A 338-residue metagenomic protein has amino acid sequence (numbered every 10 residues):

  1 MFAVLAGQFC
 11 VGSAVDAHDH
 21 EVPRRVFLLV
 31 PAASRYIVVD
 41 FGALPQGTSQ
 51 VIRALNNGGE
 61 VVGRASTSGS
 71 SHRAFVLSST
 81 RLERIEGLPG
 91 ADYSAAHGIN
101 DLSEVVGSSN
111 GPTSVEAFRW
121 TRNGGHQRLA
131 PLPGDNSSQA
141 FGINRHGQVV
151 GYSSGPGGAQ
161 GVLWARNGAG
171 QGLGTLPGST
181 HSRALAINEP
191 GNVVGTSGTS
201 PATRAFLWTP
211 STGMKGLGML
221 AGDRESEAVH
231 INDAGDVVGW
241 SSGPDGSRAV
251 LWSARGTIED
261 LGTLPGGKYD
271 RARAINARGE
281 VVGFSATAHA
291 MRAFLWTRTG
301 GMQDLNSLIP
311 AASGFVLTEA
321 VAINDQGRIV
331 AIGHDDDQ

Functional and structural regions predicted by a protein language model:
M1-F9: Bacterial N-terminal signal peptides
C10-Q338: Residue-level hotspots at or immediately adjacent to binding/recognition sites across diverse folds
